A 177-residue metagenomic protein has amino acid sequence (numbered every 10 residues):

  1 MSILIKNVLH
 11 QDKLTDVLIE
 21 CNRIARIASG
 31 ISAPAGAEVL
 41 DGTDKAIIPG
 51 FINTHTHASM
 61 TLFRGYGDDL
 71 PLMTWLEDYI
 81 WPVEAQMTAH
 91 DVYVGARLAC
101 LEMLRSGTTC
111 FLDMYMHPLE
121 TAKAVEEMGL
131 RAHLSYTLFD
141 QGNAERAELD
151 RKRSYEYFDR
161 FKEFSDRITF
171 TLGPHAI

Functional and structural regions predicted by a protein language model:
M1, A35-A37, T43, S106 (+2 more regions): Short coil/turn connectors at secondary-structure junctions
S2-I3, L9-I48: Histidine-rich, glycine-flanked metal-binding segment
I5-K6, F111: Structural detector for hydrophobic anchor residues on beta-strands
L14, T108-F111, R167-T169: Short secondary-structure junction motifs
S29, R97-L98, D159: A generic local structural motif
K45-L119, A124, Y136, Q141: Metal-associated gating/positioning segment near the N- to mid-region
E120-I177: Metal-coordinating catalytic core of metallo-dependent amide/deamination hydrolases
